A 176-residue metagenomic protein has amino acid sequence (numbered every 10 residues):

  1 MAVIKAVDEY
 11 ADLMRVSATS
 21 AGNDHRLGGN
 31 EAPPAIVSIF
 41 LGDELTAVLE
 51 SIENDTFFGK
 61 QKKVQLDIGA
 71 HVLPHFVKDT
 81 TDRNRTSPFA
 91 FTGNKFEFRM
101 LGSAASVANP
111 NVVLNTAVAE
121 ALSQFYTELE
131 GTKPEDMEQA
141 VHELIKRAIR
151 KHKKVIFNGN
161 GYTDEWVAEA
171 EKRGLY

Functional and structural regions predicted by a protein language model:
M1-D8: Hydrophobic, small-residue-rich alpha-helical packing segments that form membrane-like cores
E9-Y176: Acidic, glycine-enriched catalytic cores built around paired aspartates
